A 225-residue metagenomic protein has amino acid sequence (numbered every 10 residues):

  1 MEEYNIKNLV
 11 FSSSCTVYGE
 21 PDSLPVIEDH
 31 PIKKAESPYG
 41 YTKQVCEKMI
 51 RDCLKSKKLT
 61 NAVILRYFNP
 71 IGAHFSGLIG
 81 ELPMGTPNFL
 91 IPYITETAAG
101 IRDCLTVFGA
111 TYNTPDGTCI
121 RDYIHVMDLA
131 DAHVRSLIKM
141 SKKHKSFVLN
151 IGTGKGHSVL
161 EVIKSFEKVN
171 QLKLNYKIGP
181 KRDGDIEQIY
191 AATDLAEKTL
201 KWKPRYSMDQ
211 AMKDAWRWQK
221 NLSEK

Functional and structural regions predicted by a protein language model:
E3, K7-N8, V17-N69, L78-T86: Catalytic helix-loop patch of NAD(P)-dependent Rossmann-fold dehydrogenases
L9-F11, V17, V63-R66, T106 (+2 more regions): Structural signature of the Rossmann-like NAD(P)-dependent dehydrogenase/reductase core
T16-V17, R182: Short glycine-enriched loops at secondary-structure junctions
V17-Y18, P70-A73, L129, G154: Conserved sequence/active-site signature of Rossmann-fold short-chain dehydrogenase/reductase
D22-L24, H74-I79, C119-I120, V162: Short aromatic-enriched loop/helix-cap "lid" or pocket-rim segments at secondary-structure transitions that line
H74-N88, I94-T97: Hydrophobic, Gly/Ser/Ala-rich alpha-helical and linker tracts in large acyl-processing enzymes of secondary/lipid
I91-K225: C-terminal substrate-binding subdomain of Rossmann-fold SDR/epimerase-dehydratase oxidoreductases
